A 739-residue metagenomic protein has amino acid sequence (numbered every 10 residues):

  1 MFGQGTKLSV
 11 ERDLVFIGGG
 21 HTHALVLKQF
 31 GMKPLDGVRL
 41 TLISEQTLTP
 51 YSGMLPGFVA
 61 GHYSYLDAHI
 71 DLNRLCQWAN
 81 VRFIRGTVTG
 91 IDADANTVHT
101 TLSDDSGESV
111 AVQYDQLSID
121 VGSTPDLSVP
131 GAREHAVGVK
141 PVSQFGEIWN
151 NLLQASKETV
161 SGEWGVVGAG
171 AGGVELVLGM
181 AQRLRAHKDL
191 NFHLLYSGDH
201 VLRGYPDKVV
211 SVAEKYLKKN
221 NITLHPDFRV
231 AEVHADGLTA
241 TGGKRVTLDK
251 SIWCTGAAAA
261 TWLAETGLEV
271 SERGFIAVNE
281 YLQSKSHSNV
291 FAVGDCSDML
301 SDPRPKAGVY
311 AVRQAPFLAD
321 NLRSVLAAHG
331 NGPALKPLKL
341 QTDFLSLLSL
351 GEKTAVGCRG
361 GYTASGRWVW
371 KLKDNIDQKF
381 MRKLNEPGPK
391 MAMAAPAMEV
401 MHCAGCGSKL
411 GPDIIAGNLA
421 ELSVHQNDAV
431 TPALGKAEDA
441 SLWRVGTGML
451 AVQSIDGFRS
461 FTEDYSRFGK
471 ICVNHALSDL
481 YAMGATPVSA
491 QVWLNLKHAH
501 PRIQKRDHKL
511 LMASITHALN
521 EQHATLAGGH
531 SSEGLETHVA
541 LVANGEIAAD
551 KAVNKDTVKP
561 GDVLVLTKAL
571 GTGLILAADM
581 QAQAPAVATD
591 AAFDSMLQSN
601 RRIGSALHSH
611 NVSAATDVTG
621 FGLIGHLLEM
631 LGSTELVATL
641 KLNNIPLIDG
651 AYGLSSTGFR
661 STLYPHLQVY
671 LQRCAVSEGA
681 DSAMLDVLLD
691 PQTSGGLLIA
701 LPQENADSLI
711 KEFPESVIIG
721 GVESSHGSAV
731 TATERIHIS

Functional and structural regions predicted by a protein language model:
F2-E11, W78-G165, I252: FAD-binding core/adjacent interface of flavoenzyme oxidoreductases
F2-R85, V174-Y205: Beta1-alpha1 glycine-rich phosphate/pyrophosphate-binding loop at the start of Rossmann-like nucleotide-binding domains
F83-T100, D104, V112, Q182-E280: A Rossmann-like FAD-binding core segment of flavoenzymes
E134-V160, R245-R313, D320: FAD-site-proximal beta/loop scaffold in flavoenzymes
W149-F192: Rossmann-like NAD(P)H-binding beta-loop-alpha module
V309-Q341: Internal hydrophobic alpha-helix adjacent to the cofactor/substrate pocket in enzyme cavities
E352-P396: C-terminal auxiliary extensions adjacent to catalytic cores
A394-S739: Helix-biased detector of long, well-ordered alpha-helical tracts
